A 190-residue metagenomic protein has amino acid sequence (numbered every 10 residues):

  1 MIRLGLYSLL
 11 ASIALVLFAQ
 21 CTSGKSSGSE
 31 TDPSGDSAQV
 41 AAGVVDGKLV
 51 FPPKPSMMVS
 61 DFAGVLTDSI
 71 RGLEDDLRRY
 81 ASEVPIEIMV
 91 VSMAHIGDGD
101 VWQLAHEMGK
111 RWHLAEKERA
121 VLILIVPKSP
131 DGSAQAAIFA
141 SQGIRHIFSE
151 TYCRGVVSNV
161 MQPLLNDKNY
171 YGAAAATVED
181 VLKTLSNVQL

Functional and structural regions predicted by a protein language model:
I2-L6, V16-A120, P127-L190: A structural boundary signal for the start of the first folded domain, especially the loop/turn and N-capping region
